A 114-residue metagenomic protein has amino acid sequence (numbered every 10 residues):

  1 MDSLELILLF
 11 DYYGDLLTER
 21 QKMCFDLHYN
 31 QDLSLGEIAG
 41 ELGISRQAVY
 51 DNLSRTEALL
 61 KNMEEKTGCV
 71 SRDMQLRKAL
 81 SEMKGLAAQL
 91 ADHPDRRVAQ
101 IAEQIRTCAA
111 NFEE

Functional and structural regions predicted by a protein language model:
L8-L17: Short amphipathic alpha-helical boundary/capping segments
E19-N30: Short amphipathic alpha helix immediately N-terminal
H28, L53, L60, E64: DNA major-groove recognition helix of helix-turn-helix
L35: Helix-turn-helix DNA-binding elements, focusing on the entry/boundary residues of the two helices that contact DNA
I38-A39, V49: Hydrophobic positions on the alpha-helical face of helix-turn-helix-like DNA-binding modules
S45-R46: Helix-turn-helix DNA-binding motif, specifically the short coil turn and the N-cap/start of the second
T67-D92: Intrinsically disordered, low-complexity basic tails/linkers immediately adjacent to helix-turn-helix/homeobox/MYB/SANT
